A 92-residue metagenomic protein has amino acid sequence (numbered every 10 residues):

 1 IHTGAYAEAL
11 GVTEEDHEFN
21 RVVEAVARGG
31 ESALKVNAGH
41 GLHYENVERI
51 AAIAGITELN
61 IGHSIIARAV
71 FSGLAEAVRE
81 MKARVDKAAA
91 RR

Functional and structural regions predicted by a protein language model:
I1-L10, G55-L74: Glycine-rich phosphate-binding active-site loops on the catalytic face of alpha/beta enzymes
I1-R28: Histidine/lysine/aspartate-rich catalytic loop segments that bind and position anionic ligands
G11, E15, R68-R91: C-terminal helical cap(s) of enzyme catalytic domains, especially alpha/beta-barrels
E18, A33, E45, A90-R92: Contiguous, function-dense segments enriched for cysteine-driven chemistry and partner/ligand-binding capacity
V22-A27, V47, A75-K82: Generic structural signal for well-ordered alpha-helices, preferentially at hydrophobic/aromatic core positions
G30-K35, G55-T57: Short, well-ordered coil/turn segments that N-cap beta-strands
A38, L42-I56: Catalytic cores of alpha/beta
I50, G62, M81: Conserved, mostly hydrophobic/aromatic
